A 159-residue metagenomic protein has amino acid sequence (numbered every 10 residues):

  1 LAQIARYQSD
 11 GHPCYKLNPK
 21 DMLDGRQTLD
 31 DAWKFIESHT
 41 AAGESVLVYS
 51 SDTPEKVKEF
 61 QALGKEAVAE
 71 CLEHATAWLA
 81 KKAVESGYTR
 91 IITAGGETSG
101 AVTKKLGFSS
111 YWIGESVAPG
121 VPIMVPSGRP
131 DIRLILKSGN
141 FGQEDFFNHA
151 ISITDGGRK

Functional and structural regions predicted by a protein language model:
L1-K159: Active-site catalytic microenvironments in core metabolic enzymes, especially phosphate/sugar-handling
